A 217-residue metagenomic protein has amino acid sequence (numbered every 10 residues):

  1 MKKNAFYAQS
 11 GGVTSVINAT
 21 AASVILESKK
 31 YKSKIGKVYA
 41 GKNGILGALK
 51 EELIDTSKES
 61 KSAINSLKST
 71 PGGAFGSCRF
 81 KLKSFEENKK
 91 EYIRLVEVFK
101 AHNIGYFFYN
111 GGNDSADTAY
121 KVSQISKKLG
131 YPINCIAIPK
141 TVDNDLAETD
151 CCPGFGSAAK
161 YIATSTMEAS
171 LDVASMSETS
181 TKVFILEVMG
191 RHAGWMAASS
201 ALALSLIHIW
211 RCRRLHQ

Functional and structural regions predicted by a protein language model:
M1, F6, K30-S33, N65-S69 (+4 more regions): Solvent-exposed alpha-helices and their adjacent loops that cap or buttress functional pockets in soluble metabolic
K2-E52: N-terminal phosphate-binding or glycine-rich loops at protein starts, especially the Walker A/P-loop of NTPases
N4-T14, A74-C78, G105-G111, V183-V188: Short glycine-rich or small-residue beta-strand-to-loop segments that form or flank ligand, phosphate, metal/Fe-S
T20-V24, N113-I133: Short Gly/Thr/Asp-enriched flexible loops that form oxyanion-binding sites at enzyme active sites
E51-G105, D114-S115, V142, P153-F155 (+2 more regions): Glycine-rich oxoanion-binding loops at beta->alpha junctions
S123-C152, G156-T164, R211-R213: Short, acidic/small-residue loops that bind anionic groups at enzyme active sites
M176-L206: Conserved anion/nucleotide-ligand pocket segment
I207-Q217: Single conserved hydrophobic/aromatic residue that forms the stacking wall/gate of nucleotide- or nucleobase-binding
